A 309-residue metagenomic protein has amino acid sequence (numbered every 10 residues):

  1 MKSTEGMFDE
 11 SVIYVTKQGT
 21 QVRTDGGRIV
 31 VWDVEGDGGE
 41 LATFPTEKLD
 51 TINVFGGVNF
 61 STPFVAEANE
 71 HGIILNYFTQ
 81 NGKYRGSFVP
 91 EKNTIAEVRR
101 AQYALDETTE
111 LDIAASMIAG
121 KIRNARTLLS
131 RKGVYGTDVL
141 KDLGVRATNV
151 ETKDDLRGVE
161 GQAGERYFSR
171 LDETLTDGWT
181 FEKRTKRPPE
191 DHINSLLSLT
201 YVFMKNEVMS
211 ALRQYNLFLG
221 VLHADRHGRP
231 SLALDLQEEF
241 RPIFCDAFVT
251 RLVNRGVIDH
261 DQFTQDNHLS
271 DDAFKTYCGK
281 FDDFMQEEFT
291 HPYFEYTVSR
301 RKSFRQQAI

Functional and structural regions predicted by a protein language model:
M1-G27, W32-E35, T43, I95-I309: Active-site helix-to-loop segments that bind/position phosphate- or nucleotide-bearing substrates and donors across
R23, V30-G56, F60-T62, E70 (+1 more regions): Internal mixed beta-strand/loop scaffold within catalytic domains of large alpha/beta enzymes
K48-T127: A surface-exposed, charged beta-strand/loop segment in the N-terminal or early-internal portion of soluble proteins
